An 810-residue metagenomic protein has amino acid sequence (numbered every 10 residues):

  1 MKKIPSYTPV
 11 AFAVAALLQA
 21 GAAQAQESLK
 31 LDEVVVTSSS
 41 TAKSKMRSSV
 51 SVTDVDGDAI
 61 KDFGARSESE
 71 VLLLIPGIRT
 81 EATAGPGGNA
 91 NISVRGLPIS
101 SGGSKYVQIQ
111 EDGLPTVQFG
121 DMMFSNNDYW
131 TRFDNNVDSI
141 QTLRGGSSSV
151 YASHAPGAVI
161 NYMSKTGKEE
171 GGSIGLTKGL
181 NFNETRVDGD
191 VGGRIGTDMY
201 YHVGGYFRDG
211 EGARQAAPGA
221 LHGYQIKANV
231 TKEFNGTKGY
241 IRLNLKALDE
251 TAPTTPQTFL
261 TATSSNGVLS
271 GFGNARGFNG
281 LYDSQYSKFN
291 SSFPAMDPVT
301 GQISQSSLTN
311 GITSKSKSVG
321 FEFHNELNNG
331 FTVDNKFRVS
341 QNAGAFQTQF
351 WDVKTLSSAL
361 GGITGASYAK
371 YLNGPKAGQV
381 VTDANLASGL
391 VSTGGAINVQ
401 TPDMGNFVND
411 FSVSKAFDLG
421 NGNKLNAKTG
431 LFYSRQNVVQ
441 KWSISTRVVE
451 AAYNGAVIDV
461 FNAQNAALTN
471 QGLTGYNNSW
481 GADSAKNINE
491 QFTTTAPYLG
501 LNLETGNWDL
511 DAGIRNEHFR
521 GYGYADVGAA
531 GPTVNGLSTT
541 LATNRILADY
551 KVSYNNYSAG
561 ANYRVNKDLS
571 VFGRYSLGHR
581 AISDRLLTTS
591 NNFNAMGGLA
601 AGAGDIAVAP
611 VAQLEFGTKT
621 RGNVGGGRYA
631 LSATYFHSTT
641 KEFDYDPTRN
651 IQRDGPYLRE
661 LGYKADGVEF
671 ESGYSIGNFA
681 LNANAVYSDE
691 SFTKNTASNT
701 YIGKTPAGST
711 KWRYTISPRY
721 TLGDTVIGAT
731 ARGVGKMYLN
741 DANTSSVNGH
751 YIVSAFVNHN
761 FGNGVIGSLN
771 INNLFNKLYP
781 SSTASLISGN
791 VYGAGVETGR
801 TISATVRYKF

Functional and structural regions predicted by a protein language model:
K30-F63, G88-N91: N-terminal periplasmic "start-of-domain" segments of outer-membrane beta-barrel proteins
S69, L73-P115: Extracytoplasmic beta-strand/coil segments of soluble accessory domains associated with Gram-negative outer-membrane
V71, N91-R95, V107-Q110, N127-W130 (+3 more regions): N-terminal periplasmic accessory domains that precede and gate Gram-negative outer-membrane beta-barrel machines
P115-R144: Short acidic/polar hinge/loop motifs at secondary-structure boundaries that mediate gating or recognition
G146, V159-R194, V203-A217, T730: Short strand-turn segments of transmembrane beta-barrel domains in outer membranes, especially the first one or two
A220-H222, I226-E233, K238-S318, A345-P402 (+4 more regions): Acidic/polar loop-and-plug regions of large Gram-negative outer-membrane beta-barrel proteins
P402-M404, G422-L473, N477-S638, V686 (+1 more regions): Structural signature of Gram-negative outer-membrane beta-barrels, strongest in the C-terminal barrel of TonB-dependent
N507, N623-T648, D654-A742, N760-G764 (+2 more regions): Gram-negative outer-membrane beta-barrel transporters
